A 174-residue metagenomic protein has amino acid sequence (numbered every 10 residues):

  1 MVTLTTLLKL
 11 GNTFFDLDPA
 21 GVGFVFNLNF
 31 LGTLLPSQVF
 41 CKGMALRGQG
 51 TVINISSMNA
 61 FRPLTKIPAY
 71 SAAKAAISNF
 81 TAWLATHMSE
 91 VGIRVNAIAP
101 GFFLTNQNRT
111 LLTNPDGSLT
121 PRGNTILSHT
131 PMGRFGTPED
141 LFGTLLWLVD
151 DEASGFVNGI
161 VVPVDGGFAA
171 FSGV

Functional and structural regions predicted by a protein language model:
M1-V2, L8, F15-L34, Q49 (+3 more regions): Catalytic Tyr-X3-Lys loop
N12, P63-S71, W83, L111: Active-site loop-to-helix junction immediately N-terminal to the catalytic Tyr of the SDR YXXXK motif in Rossmann-fold
F15, R62-P68, E90-V91, G133 (+1 more regions): Active-site loop immediately N-terminal to the catalytic Tyr-X3-Lys motif of short-chain dehydrogenase/reductase
S37, A73: Active-site helix of classical SDR
K42, T86-E90: Alpha-helical segment proximal to the catalytic Tyr-Lys
S57: Residue(s) in the substrate-gating loop at a strand-loop-helix junction that position the organic substrate next
S89, R94, F156-N158: Short, small/polar-rich loop/turn modules that mediate ligand/substrate recognition or access, typified
R134-V164, A169: C-terminal substrate-recognition "lid" of short-chain dehydrogenase/reductases
